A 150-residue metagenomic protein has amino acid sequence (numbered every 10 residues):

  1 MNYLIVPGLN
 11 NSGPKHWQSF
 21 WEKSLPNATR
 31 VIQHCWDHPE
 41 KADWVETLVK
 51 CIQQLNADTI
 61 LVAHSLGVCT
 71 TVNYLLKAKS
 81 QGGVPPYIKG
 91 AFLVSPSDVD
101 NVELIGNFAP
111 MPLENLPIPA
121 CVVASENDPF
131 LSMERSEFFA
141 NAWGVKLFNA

Functional and structural regions predicted by a protein language model:
M1-A57: Active-site catalytic motif of lipid deacylating hydrolases and related acyltransferases
G8-L9, I32-W36, A91-N101, S125: Active-site nucleophile loop of the alpha/beta-hydrolase fold
P14, N101-L104, P129-R135: Conserved alpha/beta-hydrolase "acid-adjacent" motif
E22, E126-K146: Conserved loop-alpha-helix segment in the C-terminal half of the alpha/beta-hydrolase fold that carries the catalytic
E40-V45, G83-V84, L93-L116: Flexible "cap/lid" loop of the alpha/beta hydrolase fold
L61-V72: Gly/Ala-rich beta-loop-alpha elbow adjacent to hydrolase catalytic centers
N73-G90: Conserved hydrolase catalytic core segment
L116-P117, C121-A124, D128: Short beta-strand/loop motif that positions the catalytic acidic residue of the alpha/beta-hydrolase fold
